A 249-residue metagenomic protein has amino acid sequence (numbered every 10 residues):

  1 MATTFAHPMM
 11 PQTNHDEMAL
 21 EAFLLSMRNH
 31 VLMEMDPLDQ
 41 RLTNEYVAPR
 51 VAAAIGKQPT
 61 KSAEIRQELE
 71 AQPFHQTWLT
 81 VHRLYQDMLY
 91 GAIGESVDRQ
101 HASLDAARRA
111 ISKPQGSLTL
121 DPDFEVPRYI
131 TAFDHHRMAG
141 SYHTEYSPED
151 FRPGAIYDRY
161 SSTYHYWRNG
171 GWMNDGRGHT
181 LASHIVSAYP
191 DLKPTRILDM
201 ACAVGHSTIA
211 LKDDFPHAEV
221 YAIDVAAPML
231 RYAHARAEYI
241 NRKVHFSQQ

Functional and structural regions predicted by a protein language model:
M1-Q76: Generic N-terminal amphipathic/basic segments
A63, Q67-E149: N-terminal auxiliary segments of SAM/dcSAM-dependent transferases
I156-D175: Class I SAM-dependent methyltransferase Rossmann-like catalytic core, especially the SAM/SAH-binding loop
W172-K193: Conserved alpha-helix/loop element of class I SAM-dependent methyltransferases that forms part of the SAM/SAH-binding
K193-A203: Conserved class I S-adenosyl-L-methionine
L198, T208-Q249: Class I SAM-dependent methyltransferase SAM/SAH-binding core
